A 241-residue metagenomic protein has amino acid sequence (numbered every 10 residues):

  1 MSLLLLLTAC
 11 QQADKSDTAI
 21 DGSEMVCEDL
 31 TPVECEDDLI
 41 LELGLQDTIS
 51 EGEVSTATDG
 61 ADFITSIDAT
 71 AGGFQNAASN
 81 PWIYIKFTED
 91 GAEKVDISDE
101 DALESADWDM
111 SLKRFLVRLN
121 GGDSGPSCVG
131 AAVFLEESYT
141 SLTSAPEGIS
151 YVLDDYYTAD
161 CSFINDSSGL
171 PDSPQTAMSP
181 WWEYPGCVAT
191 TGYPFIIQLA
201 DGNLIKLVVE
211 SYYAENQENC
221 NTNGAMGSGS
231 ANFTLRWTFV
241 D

Functional and structural regions predicted by a protein language model:
M1-L4: Hydrophobic helical h-region of N-terminal Sec-dependent signal peptides in bacterial secretory/periplasmic proteins
L6-A9: C-terminal motif of bacterial Sec signal peptides marking the signal peptidase cleavage site
A13-D241: Surface-exposed, beta-sheet-biased, low-hydrophobicity segments with strongly acidic/polar composition
